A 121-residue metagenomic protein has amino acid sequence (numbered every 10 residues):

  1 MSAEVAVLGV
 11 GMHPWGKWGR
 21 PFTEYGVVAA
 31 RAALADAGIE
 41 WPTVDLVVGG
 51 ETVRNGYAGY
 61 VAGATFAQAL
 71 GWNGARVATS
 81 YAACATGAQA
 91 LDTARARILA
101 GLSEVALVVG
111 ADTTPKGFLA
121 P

Functional and structural regions predicted by a protein language model:
M1-A78, A96-A100, L107-P121: Conserved "HGTGT" condensation-loop signature of ketosynthase/thiolase-family condensing enzymes that catalyze
V77-G87: Active-site nucleophile and cofactor-binding loops and adjacent substrate-binding regions of central metabolic enzymes
A88-A96: Conserved phosphate-binding catalytic cores of ATP/NTP-utilizing and phosphoryl-transfer enzymes
